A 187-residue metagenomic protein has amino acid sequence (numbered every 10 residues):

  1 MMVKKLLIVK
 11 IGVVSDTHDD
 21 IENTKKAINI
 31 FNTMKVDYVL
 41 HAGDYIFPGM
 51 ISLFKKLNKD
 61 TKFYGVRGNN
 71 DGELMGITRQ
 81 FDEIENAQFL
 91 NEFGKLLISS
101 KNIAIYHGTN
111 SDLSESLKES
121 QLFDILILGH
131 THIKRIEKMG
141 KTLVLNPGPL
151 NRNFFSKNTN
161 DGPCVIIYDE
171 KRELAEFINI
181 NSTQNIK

Functional and structural regions predicted by a protein language model:
M1-L53, K59-D60, G72-T78, E83-N86 (+1 more regions): N-terminal active-site segment of His-dependent metallophosphoesterases
K5-I8, K95, K118-L122, G140 (+1 more regions): Binuclear metal-dependent phosphoesterase catalytic core
V13-S15, V39-D44, F63-N69, I105-H107 (+2 more regions): Active-site neighborhood of phospho(di)ester-bond hydrolases with catalytic His/Asp-centered motifs
H18-E22, I46-G49, N70-G76, N110-E115 (+3 more regions): Active-site environment of divalent metal-dependent phosphoester hydrolases
F31-K35, I98, E119-L122: Glycine-rich phosphate-binding loop signature in dinucleotide/nucleotide-binding domains
L53-V66, T142: Short acidic, glycine/proline-enriched helix-loop-strand junctions
K62-S111: Helix-adjacent hinge/juxtasegments
